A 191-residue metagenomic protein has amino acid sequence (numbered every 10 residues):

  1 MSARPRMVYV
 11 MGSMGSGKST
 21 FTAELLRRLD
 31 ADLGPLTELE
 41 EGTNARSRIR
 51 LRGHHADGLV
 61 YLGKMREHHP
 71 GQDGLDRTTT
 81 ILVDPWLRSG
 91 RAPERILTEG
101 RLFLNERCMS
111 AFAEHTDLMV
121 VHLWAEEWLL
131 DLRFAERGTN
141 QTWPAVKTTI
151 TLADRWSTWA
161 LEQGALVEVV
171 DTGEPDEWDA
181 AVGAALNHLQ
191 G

Functional and structural regions predicted by a protein language model:
V10: Hydrophobic anchor at the beta1->P-loop junction of P-loop NTPases
M14: The conserved Walker
K18: Conserved lysine of the Walker
F21-T22, L26: Post-Walker A alpha-helix
R27-E40: Post-Walker A helix-loop "phosphate-sensing" segment adjacent to the P-loop in P-loop NTPases
A45-R101: Conserved nucleotide-sensing/catalytic segment adjacent to the nucleotide-binding pocket in NTP-handling enzymes
E99-G100, H115-A135: Conserved phosphate-donor/acceptor-positioning beta-strand/loop module used by diverse small-molecule
T158-G191: NTP-dependent small-molecule kinase module
